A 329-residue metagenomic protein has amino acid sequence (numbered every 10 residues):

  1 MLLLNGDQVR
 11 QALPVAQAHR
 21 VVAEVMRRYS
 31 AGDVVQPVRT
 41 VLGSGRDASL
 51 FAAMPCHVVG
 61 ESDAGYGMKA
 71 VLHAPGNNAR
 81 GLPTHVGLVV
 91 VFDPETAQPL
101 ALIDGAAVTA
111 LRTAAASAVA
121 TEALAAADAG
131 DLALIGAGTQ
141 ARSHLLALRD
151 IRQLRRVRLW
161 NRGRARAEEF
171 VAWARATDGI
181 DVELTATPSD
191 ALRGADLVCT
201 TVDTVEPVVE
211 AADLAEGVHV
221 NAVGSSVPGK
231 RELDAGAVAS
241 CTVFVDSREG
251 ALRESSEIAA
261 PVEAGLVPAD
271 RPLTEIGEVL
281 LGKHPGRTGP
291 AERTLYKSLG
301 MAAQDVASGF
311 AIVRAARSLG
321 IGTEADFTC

Functional and structural regions predicted by a protein language model:
M1-A110, A118, D128, T274 (+3 more regions): N-terminal ligand-binding/catalytic initiation module
G6-V9, G229-C329: Adenosine-phosphate binding glycine-rich loop
L124-D131, Q153, A215-E216: Short helix-loop-beta connector
L132-A133, T294: Conserved beta-strand elements of the Class I
A137-G138: Glycine-rich Rossmann-fold phosphate-binding loop(s) that bind the pyrophosphate of adenine dinucleotide cofactors
A141-R142: N-terminal Rossmann-fold NAD(P) dinucleotide-binding loop
D150-T177: NAD(P)-binding Rossmann-fold cofactor-contacting core
I180-L266: Rossmann-like adenosine-cofactor binding region
